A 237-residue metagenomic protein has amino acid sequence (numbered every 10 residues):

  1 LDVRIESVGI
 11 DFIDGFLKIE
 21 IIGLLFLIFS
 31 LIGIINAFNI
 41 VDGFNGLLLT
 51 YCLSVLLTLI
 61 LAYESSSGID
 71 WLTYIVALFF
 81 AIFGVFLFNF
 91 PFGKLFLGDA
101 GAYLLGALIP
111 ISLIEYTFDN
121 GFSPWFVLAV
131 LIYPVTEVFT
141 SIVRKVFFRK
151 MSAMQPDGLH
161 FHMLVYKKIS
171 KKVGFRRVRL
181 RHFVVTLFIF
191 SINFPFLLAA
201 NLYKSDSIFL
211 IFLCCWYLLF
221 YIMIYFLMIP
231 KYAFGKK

Functional and structural regions predicted by a protein language model:
L1-F139: "…together with the soluble PPM/PP2C metallo-phosphatase catalytic core" -> "…together with the soluble PPM/PP2C
N45, P91, T117, R144-F147 (+4 more regions): Membrane-interfacial segments
G84, T136, T140, I192-L197 (+2 more regions): Alpha-helical transmembrane segments of multipass membrane proteins
A100-A102, V178-I192: Select subsegments of transmembrane alpha-helices in polytopic membrane proteins, especially boundary-proximal
G121-W125, I142, M154-Q155, S207-F212: Extended hydrophobic-aromatic, low-complexity segments
T140-R179: Cytosolic, membrane-interface loops and tails of multi-pass inner-membrane proteins
K167, L197-N201: Short basic/hydrophobic patches in alpha-helices and adjacent helix-turn junctions that form amphipathic surface motifs
L202-K237: Alpha-helical transmembrane segments and their immediate juxtamembrane interface regions
